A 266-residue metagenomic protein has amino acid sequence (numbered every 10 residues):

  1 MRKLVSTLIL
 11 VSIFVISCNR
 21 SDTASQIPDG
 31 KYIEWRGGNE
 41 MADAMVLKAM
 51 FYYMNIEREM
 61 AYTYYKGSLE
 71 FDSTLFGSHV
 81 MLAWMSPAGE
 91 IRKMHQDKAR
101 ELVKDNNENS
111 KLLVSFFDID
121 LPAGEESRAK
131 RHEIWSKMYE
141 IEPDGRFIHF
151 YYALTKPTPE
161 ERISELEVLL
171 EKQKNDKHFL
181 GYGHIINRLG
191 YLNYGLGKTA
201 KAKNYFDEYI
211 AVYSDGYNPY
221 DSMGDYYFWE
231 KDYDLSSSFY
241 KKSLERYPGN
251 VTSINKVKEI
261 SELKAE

Functional and structural regions predicted by a protein language model:
G38-G67, F71, K111-E126, I141 (+1 more regions): Alpha-helical segment of the N-proximal tetratricopeptide repeat
M41, T74-L75, P143-F147, D176 (+3 more regions): Residue-level recognition of tetratricopeptide repeat
M54, A88, L121, T158 (+3 more regions): Register position in tetratricopeptide repeats
G67-S68, K98-L102, K137-M138, L169-K172 (+2 more regions): Canonical positions in the second alpha-helix
M81-L82, Y151, R188, S222 (+1 more regions): Canonical tetratricopeptide repeat
F117-L121, A153-E160, S164-N218: Alpha-helical adaptor scaffolds
